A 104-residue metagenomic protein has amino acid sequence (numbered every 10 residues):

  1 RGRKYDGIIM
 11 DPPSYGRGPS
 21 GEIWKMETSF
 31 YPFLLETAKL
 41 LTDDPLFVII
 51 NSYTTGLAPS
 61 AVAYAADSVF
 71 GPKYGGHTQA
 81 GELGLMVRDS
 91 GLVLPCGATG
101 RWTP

Functional and structural regions predicted by a protein language model:
R1-G2: Short conserved loop adjoining the S-adenosyl-L-methionine
D6-E36: Mobile active-site "lid"/loop adjacent to the S-adenosyl-L-methionine
Y31, L35-A38, Y64, A98: A generic structural signal for well-ordered alpha-helical surface patches
L41-D43: Helix-to-beta-strand junctions that scaffold the AdoMet/dcAdoMet cofactor pocket in Class I SAM-dependent enzymes
P45-P104: C-terminal catalytic and target-recognition region of SAM-dependent MTase-like enzymes, primarily methyltransferases
